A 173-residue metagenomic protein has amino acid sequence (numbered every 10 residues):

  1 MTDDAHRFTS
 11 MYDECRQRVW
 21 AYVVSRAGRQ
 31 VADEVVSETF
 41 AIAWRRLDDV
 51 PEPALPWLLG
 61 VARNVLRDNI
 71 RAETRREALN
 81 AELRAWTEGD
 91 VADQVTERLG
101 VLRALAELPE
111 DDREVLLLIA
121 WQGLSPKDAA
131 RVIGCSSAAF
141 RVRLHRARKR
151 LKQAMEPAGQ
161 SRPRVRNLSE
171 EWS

Functional and structural regions predicted by a protein language model:
M1-S10, W20-E38, R46-E52: Short, charged helix-capping/linker segments at alpha-helix termini
R16, D111-D112: The N-cap/first-turn positions of alpha helices within or immediately adjacent to helix-turn-helix DNA-binding domains
V19, V23, A32-A43, V61 (+3 more regions): Short, small-hydrophobic-rich alpha-helical interface motif
R45, D49, L59-A81, D93-Q94 (+2 more regions): Arg/Lys-rich amphipathic alpha helix in sigma70-family domain 2
R63, I133-Q160: DNA-recognition helix of helix-turn-helix
D68, R76-R103, S125, V165-W172: Internal acidic/polar
V115-L116: A short pre-motif secondary-structure segment
I119-W121: Short amphipathic helical patch at the helix-1/turn junction of helix-turn-helix
